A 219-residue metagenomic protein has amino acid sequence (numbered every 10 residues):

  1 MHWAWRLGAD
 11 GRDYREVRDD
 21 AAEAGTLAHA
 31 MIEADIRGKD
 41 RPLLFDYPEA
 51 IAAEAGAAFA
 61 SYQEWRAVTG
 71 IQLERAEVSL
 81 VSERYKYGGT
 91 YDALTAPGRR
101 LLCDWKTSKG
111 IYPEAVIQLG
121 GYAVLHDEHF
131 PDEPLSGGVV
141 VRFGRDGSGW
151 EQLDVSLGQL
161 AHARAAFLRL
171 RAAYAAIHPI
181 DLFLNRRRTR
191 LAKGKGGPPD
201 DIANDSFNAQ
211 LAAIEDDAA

Functional and structural regions predicted by a protein language model:
M1-G88: Metal-dependent nuclease catalytic cores that hydrolyze phosphodiester bonds in DNA/RNA, characterized by
G11, Q152, G197-D200: Polar low-complexity intrinsically disordered regions enriched in Ser/Thr and small residues
Y47-A53, P131-E133, G194-G196: Intrinsically disordered, low-complexity coil segments
A50-A53, A57-A60, A67, A165-A172 (+1 more regions): Polar/charged alpha-helical tracts
E54, V78-R190: Nucleic-acid nuclease catalytic cores
A60, R142, P198-D201: Intrinsically disordered, low-complexity, compositionally biased regions/tails
I180-A219: Glycine- and charge-rich intrinsically disordered segments
